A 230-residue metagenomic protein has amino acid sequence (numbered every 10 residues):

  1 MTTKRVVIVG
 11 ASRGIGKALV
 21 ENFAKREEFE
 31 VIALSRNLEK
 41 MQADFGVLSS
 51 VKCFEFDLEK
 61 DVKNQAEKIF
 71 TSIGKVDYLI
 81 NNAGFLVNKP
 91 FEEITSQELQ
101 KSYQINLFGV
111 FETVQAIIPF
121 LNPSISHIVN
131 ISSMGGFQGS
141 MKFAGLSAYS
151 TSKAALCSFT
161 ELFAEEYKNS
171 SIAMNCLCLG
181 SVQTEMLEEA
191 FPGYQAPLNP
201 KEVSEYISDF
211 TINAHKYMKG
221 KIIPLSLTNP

Functional and structural regions predicted by a protein language model:
S12, V20: N-terminal Rossmann NAD(P)H-binding glycine-rich loop of SDR-like oxidoreductase domains
E27-Q42: Conserved glycine-rich Rossmann-like NAD(P)H-binding loop of the short-chain dehydrogenase/reductase
N82-V87: Conserved NAD(P)H cofactor-binding loop of Rossmann-fold oxidoreductase domains
P90-F91, E98-Q100: Substrate-binding pocket helix/loop in short-chain dehydrogenase/reductase
V114, Y149-S152: Active-site helix of classical SDR
S133: Residue(s) in the substrate-gating loop at a strand-loop-helix junction that position the organic substrate next
N169, C176, P192-P230: C-terminal helical subdomain
